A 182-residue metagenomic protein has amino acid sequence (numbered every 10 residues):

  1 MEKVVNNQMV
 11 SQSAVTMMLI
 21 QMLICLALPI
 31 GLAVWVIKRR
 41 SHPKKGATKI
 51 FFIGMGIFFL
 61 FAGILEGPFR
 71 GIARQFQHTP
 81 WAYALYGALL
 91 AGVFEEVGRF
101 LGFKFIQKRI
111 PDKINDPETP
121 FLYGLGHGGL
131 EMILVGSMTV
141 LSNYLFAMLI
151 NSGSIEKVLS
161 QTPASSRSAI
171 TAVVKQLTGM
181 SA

Functional and structural regions predicted by a protein language model:
E2-A182: Hydrophobic alpha-helical segments at protein termini of multi-pass membrane proteins
